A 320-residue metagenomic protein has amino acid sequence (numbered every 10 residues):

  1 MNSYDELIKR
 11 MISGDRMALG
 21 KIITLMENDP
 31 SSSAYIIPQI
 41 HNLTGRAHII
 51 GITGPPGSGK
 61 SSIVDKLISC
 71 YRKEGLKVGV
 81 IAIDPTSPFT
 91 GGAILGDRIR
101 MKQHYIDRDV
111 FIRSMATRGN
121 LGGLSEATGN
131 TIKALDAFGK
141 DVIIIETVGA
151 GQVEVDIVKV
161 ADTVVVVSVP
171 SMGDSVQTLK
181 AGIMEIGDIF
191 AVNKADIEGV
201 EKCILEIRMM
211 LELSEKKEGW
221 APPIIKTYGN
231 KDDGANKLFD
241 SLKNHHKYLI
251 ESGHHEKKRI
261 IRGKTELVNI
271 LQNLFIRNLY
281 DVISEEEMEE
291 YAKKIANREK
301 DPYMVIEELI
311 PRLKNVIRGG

Functional and structural regions predicted by a protein language model:
N2-A47, S58, L67-V153, V160-V167 (+1 more regions): Nucleotide-state-sensitive switch-loop elements of NTP-binding domains
I50-I52: Hydrophobic anchor at the beta1->P-loop junction of P-loop NTPases
P55: P-loop (Walker A) phosphate-binding loop of NTP-binding proteins
I63: Hydrophobic positions on the alpha1 helix immediately C-terminal to the Walker A/P-loop
I94, T131, D156, V160 (+5 more regions): Alpha-helical scaffold elements adjacent to nucleotide-binding pockets in ATP/GTP-utilizing enzyme cores
P170-E198: Flexible active-site lid/hinge loop adjacent to a nucleotide/diphosphate and Mg2+-phosphate binding pocket
I189, A195-Y248: Canonical P-loop GTPase G-domain recognition
K226, K237-K314: Long, well-ordered amphipathic alpha-helical subdomains in the mid-to-C-terminal portions of large enzyme subunits
